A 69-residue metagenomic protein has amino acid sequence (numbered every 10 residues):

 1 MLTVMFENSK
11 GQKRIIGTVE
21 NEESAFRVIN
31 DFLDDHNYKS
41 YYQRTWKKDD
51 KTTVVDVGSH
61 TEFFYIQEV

Functional and structural regions predicted by a protein language model:
M1-K13: Short aromatic-glycine-(Arg/Gly/Cys) micro-motifs in beta-strand/loop hairpins
M5, E20, V55-G58: N-terminal non-cleavable signal-anchor helices
G11-N21: A short, exposed loop/beta-hairpin motif centered on an aromatic-Gly-Thr core
V19-A25, Q67-V69: A short, sequence-level motif marking secondary-structure junctions
D31-V69: Short, mixed-charge low-complexity intrinsically disordered segments
